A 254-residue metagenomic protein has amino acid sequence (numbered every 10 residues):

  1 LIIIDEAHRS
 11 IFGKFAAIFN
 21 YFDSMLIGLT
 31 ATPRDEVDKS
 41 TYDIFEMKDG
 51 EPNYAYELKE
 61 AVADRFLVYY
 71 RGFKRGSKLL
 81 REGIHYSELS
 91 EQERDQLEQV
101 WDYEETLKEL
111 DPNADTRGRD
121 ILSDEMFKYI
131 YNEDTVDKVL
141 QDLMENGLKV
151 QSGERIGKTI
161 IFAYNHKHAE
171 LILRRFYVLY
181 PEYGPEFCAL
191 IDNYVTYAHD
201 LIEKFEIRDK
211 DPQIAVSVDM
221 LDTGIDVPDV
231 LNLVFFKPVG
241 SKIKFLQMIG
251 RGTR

Functional and structural regions predicted by a protein language model:
L1-G28, T32-P33: SF2 helicase catalytic motif II
H8-R9, S24, T32-E36, G76-L80 (+5 more regions): Conserved nucleotide-binding/hydrolysis micro-motifs of P-loop NTPases
K14-Y21, S40, I44, A61 (+5 more regions): Alpha-helical scaffold elements adjacent to nucleotide-binding pockets in ATP/GTP-utilizing enzyme cores
D35-S40, Y70, L79-I84, A169-L171 (+3 more regions): Switch/connector loops and helix/strand junctions flanking conserved nucleotide-binding motifs in nucleotide-processing
K39-I156: Interdomain helical connector at the RecA1-RecA2 junction of SF1/SF2 helicase-like NTPases
G157-N165: Conserved RecA-like ASCE P-loop NTPase motor core of nucleic-acid helicases/translocases
N165-L190: Conserved helicase motor "Helicase C" RecA-like lobe of SF1/SF2 P-loop NTPases
Y183-R254: Conserved RecA-like P-loop NTPase helicase motor core
